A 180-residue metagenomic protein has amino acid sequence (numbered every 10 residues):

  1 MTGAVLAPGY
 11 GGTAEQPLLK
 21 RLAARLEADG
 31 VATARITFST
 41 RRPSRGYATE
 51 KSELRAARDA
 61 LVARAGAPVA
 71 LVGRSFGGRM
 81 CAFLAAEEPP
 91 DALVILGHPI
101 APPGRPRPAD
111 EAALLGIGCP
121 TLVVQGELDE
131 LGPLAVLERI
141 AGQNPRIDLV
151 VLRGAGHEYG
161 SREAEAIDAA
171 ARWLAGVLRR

Functional and structural regions predicted by a protein language model:
M1-V69, R79-F83, R162: Serine-hydrolase catalytic machinery in alpha/beta-hydrolase-like enzymes
L19, R107-D110, C119, G132-A141: Short alpha-helix in the alpha/beta-hydrolase fold that links the catalytic acid
A34, G142-E158: Catalytic histidine neighborhood in serine/cysteine hydrolases with alpha/beta-hydrolase-type architecture
L54-C119: Primarily recognizes the serine-hydrolase "nucleophile elbow" in alpha/beta-hydrolase and SGNH/GDSL folds
G116-G118, V123-Q125, D129: Short beta-strand/loop motif that positions the catalytic acidic residue of the alpha/beta-hydrolase fold
E127-G132, H157-E158: Acidic catalytic loop of the alpha/beta-hydrolase fold
A155-I167: Catalytic histidine-centered segment of alpha/beta-hydrolase-like enzymes
